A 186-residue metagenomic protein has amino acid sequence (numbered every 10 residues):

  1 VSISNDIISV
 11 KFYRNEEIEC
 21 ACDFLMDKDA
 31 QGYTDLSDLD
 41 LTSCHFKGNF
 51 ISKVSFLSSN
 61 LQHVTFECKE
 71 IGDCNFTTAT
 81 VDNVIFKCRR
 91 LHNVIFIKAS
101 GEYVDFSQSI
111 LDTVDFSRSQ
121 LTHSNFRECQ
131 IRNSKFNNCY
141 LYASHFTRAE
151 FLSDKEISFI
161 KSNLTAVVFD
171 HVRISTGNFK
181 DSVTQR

Functional and structural regions predicted by a protein language model:
I3-R186: Tandem repeat scaffolds
